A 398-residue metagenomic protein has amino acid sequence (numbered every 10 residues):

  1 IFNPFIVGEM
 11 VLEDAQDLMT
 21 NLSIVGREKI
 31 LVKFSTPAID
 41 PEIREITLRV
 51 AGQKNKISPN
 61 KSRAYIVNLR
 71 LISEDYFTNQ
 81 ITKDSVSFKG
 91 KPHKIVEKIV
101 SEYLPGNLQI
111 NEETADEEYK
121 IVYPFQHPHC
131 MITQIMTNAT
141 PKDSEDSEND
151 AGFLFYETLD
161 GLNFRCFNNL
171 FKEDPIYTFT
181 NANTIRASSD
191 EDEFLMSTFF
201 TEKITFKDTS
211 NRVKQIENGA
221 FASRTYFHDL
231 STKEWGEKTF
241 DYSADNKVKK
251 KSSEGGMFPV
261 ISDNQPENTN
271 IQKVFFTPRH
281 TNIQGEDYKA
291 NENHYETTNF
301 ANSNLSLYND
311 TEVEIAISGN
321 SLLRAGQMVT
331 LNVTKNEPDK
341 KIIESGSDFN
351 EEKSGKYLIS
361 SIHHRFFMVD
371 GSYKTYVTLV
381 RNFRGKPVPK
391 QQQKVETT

Functional and structural regions predicted by a protein language model:
I1-I81: Assembly/oligomerization scaffold segments
F2-L18, S23, N183-T398: An acidic/polar, Gly/Ser/Thr-rich interaction patch typically located in mid-to-C-terminal regions of proteins
I6-G8, E28, R44-I46, Y65-V67 (+6 more regions): Envelope-exposed proteins and targeting segments
E13-A15, S35-P37, R49-K56, I72-Y76 (+6 more regions): Solvent-exposed coil/turn segments that connect beta secondary-structure elements in extracytoplasmic/periplasmic
A64-Y65, R70-T78, K89-I110: Glycine-rich, acidic and aromatic/proline-enriched surface loops and short helix-turn segments that act as binding
I66-L69, S73-D75, N111-D208, I216: Short beta-strand-centered interaction patches in the first periplasmic/extracellular domains of large envelope
Q80-K89, E117-Y123, E312: Second-shell loop/turn segments in exported
V86-K94, V122-C130, N320: Soluble non-cytosolic domains of exported or imported proteins
